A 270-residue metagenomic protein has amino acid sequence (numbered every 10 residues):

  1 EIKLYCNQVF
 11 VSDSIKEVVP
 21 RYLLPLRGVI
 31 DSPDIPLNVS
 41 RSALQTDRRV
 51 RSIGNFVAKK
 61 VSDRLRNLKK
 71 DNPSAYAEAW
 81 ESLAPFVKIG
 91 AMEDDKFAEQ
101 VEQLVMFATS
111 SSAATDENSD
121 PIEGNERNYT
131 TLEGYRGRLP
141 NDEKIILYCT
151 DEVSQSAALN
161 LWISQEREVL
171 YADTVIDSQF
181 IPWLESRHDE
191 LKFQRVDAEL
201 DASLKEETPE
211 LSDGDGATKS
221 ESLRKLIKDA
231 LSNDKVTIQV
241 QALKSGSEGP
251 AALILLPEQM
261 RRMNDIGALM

Functional and structural regions predicted by a protein language model:
E1-M270: Conserved GHKL (Bergerat-fold) ATPase module
